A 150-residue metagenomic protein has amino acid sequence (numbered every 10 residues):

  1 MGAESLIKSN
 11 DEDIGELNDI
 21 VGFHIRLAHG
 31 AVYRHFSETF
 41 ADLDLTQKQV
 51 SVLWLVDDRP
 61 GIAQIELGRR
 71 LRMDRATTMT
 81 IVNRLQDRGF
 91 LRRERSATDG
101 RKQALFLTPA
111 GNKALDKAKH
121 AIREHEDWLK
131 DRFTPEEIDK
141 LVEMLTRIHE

Functional and structural regions predicted by a protein language model:
M1-L17, P135-E150: C-terminal regulatory/oligomerization modules of transcriptional regulators
E4, Y33, G61, N83-E143: Charged, amphipathic alpha-helical coiled-coil/dimerization segments
I14, N18, G22, T46 (+5 more regions): Short, structured helix-loop boundary elements
I14-D19, R26, G30-T77: N-terminal helix-turn-helix DNA-binding core of bacterial DNA-binding proteins
F23, E38, W54-L55, K113 (+1 more regions): Surface-exposed charged/polar residues within alpha-helices that form helix-capping/stabilizing sites and interaction
T80: DNA-binding alpha-helical recognition surfaces that contact promoter or target DNA
